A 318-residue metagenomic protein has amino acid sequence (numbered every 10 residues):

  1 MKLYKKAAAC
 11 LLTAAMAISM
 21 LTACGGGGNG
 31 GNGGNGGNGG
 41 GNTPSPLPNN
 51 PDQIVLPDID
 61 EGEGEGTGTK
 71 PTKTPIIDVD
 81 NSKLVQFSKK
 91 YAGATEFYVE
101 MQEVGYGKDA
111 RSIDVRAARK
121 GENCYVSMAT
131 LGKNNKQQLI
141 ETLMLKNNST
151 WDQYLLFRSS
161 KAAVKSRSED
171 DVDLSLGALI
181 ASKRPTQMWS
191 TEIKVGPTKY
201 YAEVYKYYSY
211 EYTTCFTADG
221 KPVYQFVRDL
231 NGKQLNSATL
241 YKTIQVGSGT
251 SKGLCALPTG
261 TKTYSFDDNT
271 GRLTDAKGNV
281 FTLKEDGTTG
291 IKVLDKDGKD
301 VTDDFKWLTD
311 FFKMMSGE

Functional and structural regions predicted by a protein language model:
M1-T22: Sec-dependent bacterial lipoprotein signal peptides
A23-N123, T250-E318: N-terminal leader/targeting segments and the immediate start of mature chains
G25, E96-Q102, Y125-S127, Q153 (+1 more regions): Short, hydrophobic/proline-enriched secondary-structure or compact coil segments at domain edges
I77-K90, I140-Y210, T250, D310-F312: Flexible, processing/modification-adjacent segments and terminal tails in exported/periplasmic/extracellular proteins
Y106, Y125-E141, T191-Y264, G271-L273: Gly/Pro-enriched, hydrophobic low-complexity segments that function as extracytoplasmic propeptides/linkers
K108-A178, V223, Q234-S237: An acidic-aromatic
M128-N134, L155-K161, Y205-Y210, V227-N231 (+3 more regions): Secondary-structure transition/turn motif
N147-W151, Q187, D219-K221, N269 (+1 more regions): A short, compositionally biased
